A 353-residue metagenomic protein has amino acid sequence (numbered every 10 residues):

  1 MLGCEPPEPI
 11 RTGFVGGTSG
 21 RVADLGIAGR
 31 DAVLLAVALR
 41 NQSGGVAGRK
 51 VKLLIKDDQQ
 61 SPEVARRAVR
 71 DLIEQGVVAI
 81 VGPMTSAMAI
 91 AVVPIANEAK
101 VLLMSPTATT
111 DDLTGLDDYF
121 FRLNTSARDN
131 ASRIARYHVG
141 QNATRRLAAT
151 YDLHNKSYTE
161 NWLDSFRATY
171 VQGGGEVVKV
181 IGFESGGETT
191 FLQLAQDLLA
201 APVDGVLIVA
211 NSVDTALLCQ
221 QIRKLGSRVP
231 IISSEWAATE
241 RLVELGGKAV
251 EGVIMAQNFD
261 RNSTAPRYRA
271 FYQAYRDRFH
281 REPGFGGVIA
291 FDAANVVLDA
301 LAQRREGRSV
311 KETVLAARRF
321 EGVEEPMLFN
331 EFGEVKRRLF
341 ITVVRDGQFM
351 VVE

Functional and structural regions predicted by a protein language model:
E8, L25-G29, L39, V46-D112 (+3 more regions): Beta-alpha junction/loop-to-helix N-cap segments that form part of ligand/metal-binding clefts
G13-L34, K56-P62, T150, H154-E160 (+2 more regions): Extracytoplasmic "Venus flytrap"
A65, L123-L147, W162, T189-L192 (+4 more regions): Hydrophobic alpha-helical segments within soluble ligand-binding/sensing domains
L72-M84, M104-P106, A148-Y151, I181 (+4 more regions): Periplasmic-binding protein-like
A96-E98, W162-A256: Extracellular/periplasmic bilobed ligand-binding domains
F120-E184, G205: An alpha-beta-alpha
C219-F291, R304, Q348-V351: Extracellular/periplasmic periplasmic-binding protein-like sensory domains
D277-G287, L298-F349: Segments of small-molecule ligand-sensing domains
